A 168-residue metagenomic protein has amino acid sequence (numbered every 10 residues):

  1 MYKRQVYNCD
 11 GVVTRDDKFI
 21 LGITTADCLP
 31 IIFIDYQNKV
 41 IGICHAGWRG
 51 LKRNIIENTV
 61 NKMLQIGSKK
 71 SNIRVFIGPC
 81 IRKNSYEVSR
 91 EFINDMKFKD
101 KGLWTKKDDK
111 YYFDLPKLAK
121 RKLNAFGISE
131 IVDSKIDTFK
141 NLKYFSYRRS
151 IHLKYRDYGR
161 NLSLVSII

Functional and structural regions predicted by a protein language model:
K3-I168: Active-site microenvironment for binding and transforming phosphate-containing groups
